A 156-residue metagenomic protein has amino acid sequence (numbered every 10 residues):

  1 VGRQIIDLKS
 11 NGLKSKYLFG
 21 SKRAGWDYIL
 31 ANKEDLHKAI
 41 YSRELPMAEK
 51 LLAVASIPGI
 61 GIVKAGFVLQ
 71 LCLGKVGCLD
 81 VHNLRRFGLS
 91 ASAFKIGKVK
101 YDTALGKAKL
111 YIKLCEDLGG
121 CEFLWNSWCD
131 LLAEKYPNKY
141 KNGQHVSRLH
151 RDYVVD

Functional and structural regions predicted by a protein language model:
V1-K16: Structure-specific DNA junction-binding interface
L18-E34, I40-D156: C-terminal accessory module of base-excision DNA glycosylases/AP lyases that mediates lesion recognition and DNA
